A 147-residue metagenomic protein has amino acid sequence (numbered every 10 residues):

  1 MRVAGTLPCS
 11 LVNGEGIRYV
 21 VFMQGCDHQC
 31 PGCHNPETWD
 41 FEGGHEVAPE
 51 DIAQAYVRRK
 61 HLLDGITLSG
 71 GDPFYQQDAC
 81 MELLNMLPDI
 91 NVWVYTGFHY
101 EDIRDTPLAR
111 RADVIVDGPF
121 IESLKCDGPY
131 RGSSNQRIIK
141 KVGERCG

Functional and structural regions predicted by a protein language model:
M1-V3: Extreme N-terminal starter segment of soluble prokaryotic enzymes
L11-V47: Canonical Radical SAM [4Fe-4S] cluster-binding loop centered on the CxxxCxxC motif and its immediate flanking residues
N35-V47, H61-Q76, I90-D102, A109 (+2 more regions): Core AdoMet radical
D51-Q54, D78-D89, P107: Alpha-helical scaffolding segments of alpha/beta enzyme cores, especially the outer helices of TIM-barrel or partial
V57: Active-site histidine-anchored catalytic micro-motif
G65-T67, D78-A79, N85, V142: Flavin-dependent oxidoreductase catalytic cores
R137-G147: Charged phosphate-binding loop/patch that engages nucleotide di/tri-phosphates or the phosphate backbone of nucleic
